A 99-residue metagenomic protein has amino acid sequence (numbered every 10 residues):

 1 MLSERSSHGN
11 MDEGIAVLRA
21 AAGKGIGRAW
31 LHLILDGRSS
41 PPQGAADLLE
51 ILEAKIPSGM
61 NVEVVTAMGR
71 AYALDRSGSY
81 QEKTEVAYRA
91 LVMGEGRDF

Functional and structural regions predicted by a protein language model:
M1-A20, K24-I51, G59: Active-site histidine-anchored catalytic micro-motif
S40-F99: Long, well-ordered, tryptophan-enriched scaffold segments
